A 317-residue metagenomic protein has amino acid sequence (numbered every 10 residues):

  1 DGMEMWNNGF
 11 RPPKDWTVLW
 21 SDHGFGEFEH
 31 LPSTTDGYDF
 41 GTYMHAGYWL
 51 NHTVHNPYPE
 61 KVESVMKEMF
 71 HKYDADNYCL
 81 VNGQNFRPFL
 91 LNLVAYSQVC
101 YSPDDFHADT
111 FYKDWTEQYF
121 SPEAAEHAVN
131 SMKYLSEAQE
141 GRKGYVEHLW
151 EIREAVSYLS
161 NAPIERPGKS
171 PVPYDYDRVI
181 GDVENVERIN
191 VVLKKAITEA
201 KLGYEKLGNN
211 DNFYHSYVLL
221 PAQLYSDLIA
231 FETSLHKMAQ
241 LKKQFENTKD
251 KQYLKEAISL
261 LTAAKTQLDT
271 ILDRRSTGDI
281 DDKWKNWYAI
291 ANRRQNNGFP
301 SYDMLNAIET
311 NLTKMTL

Functional and structural regions predicted by a protein language model:
D1-G37, E147, E187, K194 (+1 more regions): Gly/Pro-rich turn-and-neighbor structural signature
G2-N7, F25-F28, G47-H52, Y78 (+1 more regions): Flexible loop/turn segments at secondary-structure boundaries
W16-W20, Y38-M44, D76-V81: Hydrophobic faces of well-ordered beta-strands that scaffold small-molecule active sites in alpha/beta enzyme cores
V18, M69, N82, W115 (+1 more regions): Conserved, mostly hydrophobic/aromatic
D36-E60: Active-site clefts of carbohydrate-active enzymes
H55-V81, L93-P103, A263: Catalytic-core region of carbohydrate-active enzymes that cleave or remodel glycosidic bonds
Y73, G83-N130, Y134-E137: Extended substrate-binding grooves/exosites of carbohydrate-active enzymes
F111-M315: C-terminal non-catalytic alpha-helical accessory regions
